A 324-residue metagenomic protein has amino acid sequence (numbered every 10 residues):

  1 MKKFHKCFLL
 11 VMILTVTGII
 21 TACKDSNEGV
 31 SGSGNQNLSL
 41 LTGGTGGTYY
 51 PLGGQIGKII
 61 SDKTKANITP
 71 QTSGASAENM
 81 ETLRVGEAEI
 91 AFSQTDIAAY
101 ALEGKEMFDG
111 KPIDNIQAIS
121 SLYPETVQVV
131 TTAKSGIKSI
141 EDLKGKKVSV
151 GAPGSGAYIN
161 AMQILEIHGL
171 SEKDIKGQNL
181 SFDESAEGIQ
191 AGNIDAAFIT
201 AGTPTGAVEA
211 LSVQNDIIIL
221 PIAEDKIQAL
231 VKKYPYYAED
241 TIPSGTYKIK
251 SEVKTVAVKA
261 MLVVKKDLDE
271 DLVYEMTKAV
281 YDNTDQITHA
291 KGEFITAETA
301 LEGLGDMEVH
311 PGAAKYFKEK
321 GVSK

Functional and structural regions predicted by a protein language model:
M1-L9: Bacterial N-terminal signal peptides that target proteins for export
G18-A22: C-terminal motif of bacterial Sec signal peptides marking the signal peptidase cleavage site
K24-S26: Bacterial signal peptide processing site
N35-I68, E125-A191, M307-G312: Bilobed "Venus flytrap"/periplasmic-binding protein-like clamshell domains and structurally analogous long
R84-A118: N-terminal segment of the mature folded domain
T95-I97, K105-M107, D114, S135 (+1 more regions): Pocket-lining segment of extracytoplasmic ligand-binding domains
K146-Q163, Y234-D306: Ligand-binding clefts/hinges and TM-proximal coupling segments of bilobed small-molecule sensing domains
L180, E184, Q190-A191, A201-T203 (+4 more regions): An extracytoplasmic/periplasmic, membrane-proximal ligand-sensing/linker region
